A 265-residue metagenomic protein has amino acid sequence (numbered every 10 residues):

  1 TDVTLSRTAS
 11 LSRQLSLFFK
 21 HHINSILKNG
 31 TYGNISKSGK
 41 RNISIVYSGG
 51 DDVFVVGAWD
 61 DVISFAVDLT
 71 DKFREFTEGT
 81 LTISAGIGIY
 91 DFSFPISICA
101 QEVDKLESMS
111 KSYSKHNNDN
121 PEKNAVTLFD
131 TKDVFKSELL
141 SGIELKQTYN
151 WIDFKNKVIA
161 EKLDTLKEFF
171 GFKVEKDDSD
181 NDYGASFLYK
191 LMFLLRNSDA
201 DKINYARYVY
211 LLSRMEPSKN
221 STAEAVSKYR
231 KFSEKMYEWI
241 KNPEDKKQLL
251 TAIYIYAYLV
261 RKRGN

Functional and structural regions predicted by a protein language model:
T1-N265: Charged, helix-rich terminal subdomains or tails
